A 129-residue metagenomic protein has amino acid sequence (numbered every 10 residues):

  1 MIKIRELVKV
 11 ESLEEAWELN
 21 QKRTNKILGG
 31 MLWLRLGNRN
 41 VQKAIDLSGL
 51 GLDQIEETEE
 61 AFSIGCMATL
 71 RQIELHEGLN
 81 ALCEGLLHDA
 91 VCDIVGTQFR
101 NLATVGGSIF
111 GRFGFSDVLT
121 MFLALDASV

Functional and structural regions predicted by a protein language model:
M1-V129: C-terminal structural segment of proteins
